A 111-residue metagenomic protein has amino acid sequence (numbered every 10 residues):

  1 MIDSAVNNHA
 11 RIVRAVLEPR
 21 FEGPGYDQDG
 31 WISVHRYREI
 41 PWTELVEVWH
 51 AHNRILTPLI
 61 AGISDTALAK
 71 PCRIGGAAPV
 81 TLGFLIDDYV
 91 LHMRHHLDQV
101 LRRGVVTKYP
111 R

Functional and structural regions predicted by a protein language model:
M1-Q28, E47-H50, R54-T57, P71-R111: Short, contiguous alpha-helical
V34-V46: Short histidine-centered catalytic/ligand-binding loop motif
P58-K70: Substrate-binding/catalytic groove segments of enzymes that remodel or degrade extracellular structural polymers
